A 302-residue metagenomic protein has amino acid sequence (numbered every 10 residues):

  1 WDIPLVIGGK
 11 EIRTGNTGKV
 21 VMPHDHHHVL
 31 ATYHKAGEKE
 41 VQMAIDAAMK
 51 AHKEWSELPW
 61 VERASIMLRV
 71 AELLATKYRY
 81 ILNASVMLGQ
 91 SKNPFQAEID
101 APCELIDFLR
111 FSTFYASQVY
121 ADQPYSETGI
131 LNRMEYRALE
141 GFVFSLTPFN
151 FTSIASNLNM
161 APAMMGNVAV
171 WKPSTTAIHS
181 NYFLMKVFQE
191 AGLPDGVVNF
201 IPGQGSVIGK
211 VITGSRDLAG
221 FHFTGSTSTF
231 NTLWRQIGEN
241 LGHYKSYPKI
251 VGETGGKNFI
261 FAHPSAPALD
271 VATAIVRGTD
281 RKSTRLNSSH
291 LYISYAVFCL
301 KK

Functional and structural regions predicted by a protein language model:
W1-L30: Hydrophobic face of amphipathic alpha-helices that form TPR/SEL1-like repeat modules and related alpha-solenoid
G8, V21-P23, S85-G89, A97-D100 (+12 more regions): Generic beta-strand/beta-sheet core signal
V21, H26-Y120: Glycine-rich loop-to-alpha-helix module at the N-terminal edge of alpha/beta enzyme cores
H27, A48, R63, G166 (+3 more regions): Residue-level signal for inorganic ion chemistry
A121-D195, L269: Conserved small-residue-rich beta-alpha loop and adjacent elements that most often cradle the phosphate/pyrophosphate
N132-R133, N199-H222: A structured beta-alpha segment of the ubiquitous adenosine-cofactor-binding alpha/beta core
A161-A163, I212, G242: Hydrophobic/aromatic ligand-binding patch that stacks against planar heteroaromatic rings of cofactors or nucleotides
V187-G192, G214-S215, G220, T227-S294: ALDH superfamily catalytic-core signature
